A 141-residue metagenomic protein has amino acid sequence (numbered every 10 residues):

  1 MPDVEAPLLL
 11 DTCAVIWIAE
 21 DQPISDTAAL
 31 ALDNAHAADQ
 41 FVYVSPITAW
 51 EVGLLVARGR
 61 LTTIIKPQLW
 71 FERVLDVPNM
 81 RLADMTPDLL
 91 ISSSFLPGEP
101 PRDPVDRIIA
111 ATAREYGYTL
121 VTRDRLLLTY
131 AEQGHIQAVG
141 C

Functional and structural regions predicted by a protein language model:
M1-D3, A110-C141: Acidic, PIN/NYN-like endoribonuclease modules and their adjacent C-terminal/linker elements
M1-V44, R60-R73, R125: Short, well-structured N-terminal submotif of metal-dependent ribonuclease cores
A14, T48-A49, L89, I109 (+1 more regions): Alpha-helix capping/helix-boundary segments
A19-Q22, V56, S94-P97, A131: Short, flexible helix/strand-to-coil boundary loops that buttress conserved ligand/catalytic motifs in alpha/beta
F41, R81, H135-Q137: Conserved beta-strand segments of alpha/beta enzyme cores
V52: Phosphate/NTP-binding elements of NTP-utilizing enzymes
V77-R123: Active-site neighborhoods of divalent-metal-dependent phosphate/nucleic-acid chemistry enzymes
